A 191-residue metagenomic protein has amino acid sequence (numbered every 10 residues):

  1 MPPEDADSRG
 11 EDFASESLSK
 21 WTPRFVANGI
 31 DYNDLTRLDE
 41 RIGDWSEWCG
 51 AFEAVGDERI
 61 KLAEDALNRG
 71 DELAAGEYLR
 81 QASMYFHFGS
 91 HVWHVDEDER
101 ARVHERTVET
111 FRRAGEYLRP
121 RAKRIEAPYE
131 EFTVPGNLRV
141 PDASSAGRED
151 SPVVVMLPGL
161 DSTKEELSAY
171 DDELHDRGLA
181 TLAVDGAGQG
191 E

Functional and structural regions predicted by a protein language model:
M1-K20: Charged, amphipathic alpha-helical segments characteristic of ABC-type P-loop ATPases involved in chromosome
S17-F88: Long amphipathic alpha-helical segments
S19-N33, S83-E126: An N-terminal hydrophobic leader/cap segment in hydrolases
F52, G56-R59, R102-E149: N-terminal cap/lid segment of alpha/beta-hydrolase-fold proteins
V140-A143, K164, G186-G190: Short, flexible helix-coil linker/hinge segments at the edges of structured domains or between repeats
S151, M156-S162: Active-site glycine-rich loops that stabilize anionic/oxyanionic intermediates across multiple enzyme folds
L160-D172: The serine-hydrolase catalytic nucleophile loop
L174-E191: Conserved alpha/beta-hydrolase
